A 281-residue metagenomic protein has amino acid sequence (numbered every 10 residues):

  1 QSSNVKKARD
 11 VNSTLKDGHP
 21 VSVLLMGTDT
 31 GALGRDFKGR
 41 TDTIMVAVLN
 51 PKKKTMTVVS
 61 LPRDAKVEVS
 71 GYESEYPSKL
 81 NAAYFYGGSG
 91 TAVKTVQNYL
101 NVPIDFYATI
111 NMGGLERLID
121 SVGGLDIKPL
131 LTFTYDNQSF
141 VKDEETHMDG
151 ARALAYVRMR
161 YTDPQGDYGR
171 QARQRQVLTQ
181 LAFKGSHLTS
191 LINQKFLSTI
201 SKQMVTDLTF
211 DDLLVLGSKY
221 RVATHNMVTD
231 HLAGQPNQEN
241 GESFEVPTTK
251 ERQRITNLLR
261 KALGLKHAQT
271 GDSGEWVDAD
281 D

Functional and structural regions predicted by a protein language model:
Q1-D281: Non-catalytic, solvent-exposed segments at the cell envelope interface
